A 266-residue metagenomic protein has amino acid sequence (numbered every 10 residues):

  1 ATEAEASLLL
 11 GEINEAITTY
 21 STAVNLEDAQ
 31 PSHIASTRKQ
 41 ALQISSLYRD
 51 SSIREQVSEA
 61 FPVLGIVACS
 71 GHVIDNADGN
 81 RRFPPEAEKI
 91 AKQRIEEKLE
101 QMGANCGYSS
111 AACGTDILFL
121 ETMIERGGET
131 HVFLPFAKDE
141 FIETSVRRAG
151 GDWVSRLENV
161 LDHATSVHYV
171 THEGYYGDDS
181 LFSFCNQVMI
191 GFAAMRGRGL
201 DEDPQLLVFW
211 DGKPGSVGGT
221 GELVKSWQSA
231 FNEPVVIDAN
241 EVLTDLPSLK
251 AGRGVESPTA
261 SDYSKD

Functional and structural regions predicted by a protein language model:
T2, L9, T37-Q40: "A position-specific structural signal for the A-helix of alpha-solenoid helical repeats
L8, I13-P31: TPR/TPR-like (Sel1-like) alpha-helical repeat modules
I13, A29, D50, R198-D203: Intrinsically disordered or highly flexible coil/loop and linker segments, enriched in small and charged/polar residues
T19-T22, Q40, K98: Charge-rich, solvent-exposed alpha-helical interaction surfaces
S32-S36: Residues within HEAT/ARM-like alpha-solenoid scaffolds
L47-Y48, S52-L64: Extended repeat-based solenoid scaffolds, especially LRR ectodomains and other repeat-derived architectures
P62-S264: Acidic/glycine-enriched connector segments
